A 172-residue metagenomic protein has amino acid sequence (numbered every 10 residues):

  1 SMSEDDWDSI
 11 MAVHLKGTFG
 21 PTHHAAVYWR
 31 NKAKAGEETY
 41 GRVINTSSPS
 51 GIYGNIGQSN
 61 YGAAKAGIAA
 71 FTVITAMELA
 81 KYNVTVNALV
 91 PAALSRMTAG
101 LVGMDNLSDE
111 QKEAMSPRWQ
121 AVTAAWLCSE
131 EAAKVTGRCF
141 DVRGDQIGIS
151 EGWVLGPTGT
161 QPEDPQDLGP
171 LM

Functional and structural regions predicted by a protein language model:
S1-D8: Substrate-binding pocket helix/loop in short-chain dehydrogenase/reductase
M2, G54-G62, I74: Active-site loop-to-helix junction immediately N-terminal to the catalytic Tyr of the SDR YXXXK motif in Rossmann-fold
T22, A64: Active-site helix of classical SDR
H24-T39, E130: A short helix-coil junction within the Rossmann-fold of NAD(P)-dependent oxidoreductases
S48: Residue(s) in the substrate-gating loop at a strand-loop-helix junction that position the organic substrate next
Y53, A69, I74-T85, E130-K134: Active-site-adjacent segment of SDR/Rossmann-fold oxidoreductases
A88, L107-M172: C-terminal helical subdomain
